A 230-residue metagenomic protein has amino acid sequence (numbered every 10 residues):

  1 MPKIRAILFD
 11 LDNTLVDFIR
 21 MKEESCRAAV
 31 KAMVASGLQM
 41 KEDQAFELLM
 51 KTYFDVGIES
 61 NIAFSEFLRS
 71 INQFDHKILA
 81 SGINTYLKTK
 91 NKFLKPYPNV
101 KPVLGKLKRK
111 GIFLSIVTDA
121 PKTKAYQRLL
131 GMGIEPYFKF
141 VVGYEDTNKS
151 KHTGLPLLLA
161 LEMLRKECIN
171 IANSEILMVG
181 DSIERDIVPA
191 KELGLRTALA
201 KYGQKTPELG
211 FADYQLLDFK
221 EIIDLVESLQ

Functional and structural regions predicted by a protein language model:
M1-I7, I19-R20, S70, K101 (+3 more regions): Asp-based, Mg2+/Mn2+-dependent phosphohydrolase catalytic module
P2-P98, P102-K106, K110, T123: N-terminal helical cap/lid subdomain that shapes the substrate entry/recognition surface in HAD-like hydrolases
